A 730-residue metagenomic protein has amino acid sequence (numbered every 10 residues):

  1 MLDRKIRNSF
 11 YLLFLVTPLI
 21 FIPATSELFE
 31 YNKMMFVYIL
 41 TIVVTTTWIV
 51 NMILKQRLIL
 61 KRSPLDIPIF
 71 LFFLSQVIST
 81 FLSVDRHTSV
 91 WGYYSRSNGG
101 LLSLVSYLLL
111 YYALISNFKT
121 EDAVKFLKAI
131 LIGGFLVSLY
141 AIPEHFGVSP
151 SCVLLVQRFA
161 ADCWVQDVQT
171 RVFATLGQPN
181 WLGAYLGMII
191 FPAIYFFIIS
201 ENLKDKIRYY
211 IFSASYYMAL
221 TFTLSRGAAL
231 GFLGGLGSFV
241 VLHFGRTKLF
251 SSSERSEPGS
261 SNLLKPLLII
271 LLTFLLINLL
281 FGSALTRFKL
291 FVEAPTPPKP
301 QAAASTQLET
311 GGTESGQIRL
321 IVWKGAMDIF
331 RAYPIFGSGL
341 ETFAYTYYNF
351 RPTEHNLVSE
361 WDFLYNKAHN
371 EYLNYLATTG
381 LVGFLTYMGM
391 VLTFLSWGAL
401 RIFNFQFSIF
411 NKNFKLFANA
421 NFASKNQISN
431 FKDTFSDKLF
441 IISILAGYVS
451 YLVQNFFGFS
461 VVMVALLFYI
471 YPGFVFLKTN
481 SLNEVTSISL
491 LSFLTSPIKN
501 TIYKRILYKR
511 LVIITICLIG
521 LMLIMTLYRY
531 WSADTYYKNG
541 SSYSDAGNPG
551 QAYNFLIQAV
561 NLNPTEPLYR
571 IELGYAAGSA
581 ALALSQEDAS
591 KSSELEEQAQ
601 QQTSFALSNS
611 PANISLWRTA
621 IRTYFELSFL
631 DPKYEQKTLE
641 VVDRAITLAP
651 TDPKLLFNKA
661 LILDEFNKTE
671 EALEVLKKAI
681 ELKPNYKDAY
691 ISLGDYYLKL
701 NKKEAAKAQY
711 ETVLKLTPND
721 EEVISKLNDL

Functional and structural regions predicted by a protein language model:
M1, N404, N413, N419-K425 (+1 more regions): Short, low-complexity, charge-dense intrinsically disordered segments
K5-P23, I39-I49, I69-F81, G100-S251 (+9 more regions): Alpha-helical transmembrane segments of multi-pass inner-membrane proteins
F21-M35, I53-L58: Short, hydrophobic transmembrane alpha-helix segments
N32, W91-G100: Non-cytosolic membrane-interface motifs at loop->transmembrane helix junctions
S89, E144, S149-F173, T286-A332 (+3 more regions): Interfacial juxtamembrane loops and adjacent helix segments that form the catalytic/substrate-binding surfaces
L279-V292, L511-G550, L568-E572: Hydrophobic alpha-helical transmembrane segments in integral membrane proteins
S424, Y536-L730: C-terminal luminal/periplasmic domains and tails of membrane-associated envelope-modifying transferases
D433-K438, P472-R529: A juxtamembrane structural motif centered on a specific transmembrane helix
